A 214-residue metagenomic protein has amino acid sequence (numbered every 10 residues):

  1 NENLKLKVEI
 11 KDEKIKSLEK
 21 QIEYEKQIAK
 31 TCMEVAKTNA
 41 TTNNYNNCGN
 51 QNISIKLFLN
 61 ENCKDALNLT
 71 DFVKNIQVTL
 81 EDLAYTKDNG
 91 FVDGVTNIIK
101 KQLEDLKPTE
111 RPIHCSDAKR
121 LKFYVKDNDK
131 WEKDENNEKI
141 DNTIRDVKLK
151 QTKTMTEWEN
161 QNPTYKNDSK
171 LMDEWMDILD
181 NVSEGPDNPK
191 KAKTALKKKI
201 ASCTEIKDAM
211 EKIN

Functional and structural regions predicted by a protein language model:
N1-L4, K11-E25, C32, N39: Long, heptad-repeat coiled-coil alpha-helices used as oligomerization/scaffolding rods
L4, E9, A84-K87: A broadly tuned "polar low-complexity/structure-edge" signature
T42-N44: Serine/threonine-rich low-complexity intrinsically disordered regions
N47-N214: Extended amphipathic coiled-coil helices
